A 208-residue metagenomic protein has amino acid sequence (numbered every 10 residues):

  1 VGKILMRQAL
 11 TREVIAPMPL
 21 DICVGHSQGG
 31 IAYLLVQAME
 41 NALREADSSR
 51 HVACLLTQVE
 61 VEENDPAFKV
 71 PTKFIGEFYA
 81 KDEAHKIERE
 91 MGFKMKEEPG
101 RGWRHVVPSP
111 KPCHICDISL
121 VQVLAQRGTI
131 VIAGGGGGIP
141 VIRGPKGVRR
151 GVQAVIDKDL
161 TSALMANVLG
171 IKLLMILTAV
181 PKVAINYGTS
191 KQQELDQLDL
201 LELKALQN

Functional and structural regions predicted by a protein language model:
V1, T57-V59, G135-G138, G144 (+1 more regions): Short, ordered loop/turn segments at secondary-structure junctions
G2-E13, T189-L200: Short, flexible, mixed-charge acidic loops at enzyme active sites
L5-V131: Ligand-binding beta-strand-loop-alpha-helix segment within the catalytic cores of soluble metabolic enzymes
A9, V70-F74, V148-R150, T189 (+1 more regions): Generic alpha-helical propensity signal that fires on short helical segments and nearby coil/disordered stretches
P19-S48, P108-Q126, V131-G170, T178 (+1 more regions): Polyanion-binding loop/helix "lid" in catalytic or ligand-binding cores
